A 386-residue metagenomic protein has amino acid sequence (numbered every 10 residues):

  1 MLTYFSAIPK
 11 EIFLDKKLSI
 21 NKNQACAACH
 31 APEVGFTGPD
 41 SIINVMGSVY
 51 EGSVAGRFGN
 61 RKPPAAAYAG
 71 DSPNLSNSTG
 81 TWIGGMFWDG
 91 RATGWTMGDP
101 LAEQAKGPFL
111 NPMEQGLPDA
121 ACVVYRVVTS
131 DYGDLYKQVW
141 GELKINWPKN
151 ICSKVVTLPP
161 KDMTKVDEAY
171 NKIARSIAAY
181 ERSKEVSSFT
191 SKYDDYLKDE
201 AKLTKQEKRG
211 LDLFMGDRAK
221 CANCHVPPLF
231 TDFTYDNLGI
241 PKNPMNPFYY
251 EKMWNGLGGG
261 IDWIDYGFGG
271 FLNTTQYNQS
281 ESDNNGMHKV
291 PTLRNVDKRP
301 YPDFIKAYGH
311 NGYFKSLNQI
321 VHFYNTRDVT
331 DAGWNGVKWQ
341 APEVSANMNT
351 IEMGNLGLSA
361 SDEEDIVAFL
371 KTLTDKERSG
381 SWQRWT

Functional and structural regions predicted by a protein language model:
M1-T386: Periplasmic c-type cytochrome electron-transfer domains
